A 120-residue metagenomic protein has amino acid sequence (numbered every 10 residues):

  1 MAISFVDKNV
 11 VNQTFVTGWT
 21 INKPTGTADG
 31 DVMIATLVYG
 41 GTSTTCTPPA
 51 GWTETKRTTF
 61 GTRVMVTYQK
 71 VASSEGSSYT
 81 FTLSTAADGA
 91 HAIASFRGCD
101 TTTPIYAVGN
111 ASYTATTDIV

Functional and structural regions predicted by a protein language model:
M1-V120: Primarily extracytoplasmic/secreted proteins and surface-exposed domains characterized by disulfide-bonded cysteine
